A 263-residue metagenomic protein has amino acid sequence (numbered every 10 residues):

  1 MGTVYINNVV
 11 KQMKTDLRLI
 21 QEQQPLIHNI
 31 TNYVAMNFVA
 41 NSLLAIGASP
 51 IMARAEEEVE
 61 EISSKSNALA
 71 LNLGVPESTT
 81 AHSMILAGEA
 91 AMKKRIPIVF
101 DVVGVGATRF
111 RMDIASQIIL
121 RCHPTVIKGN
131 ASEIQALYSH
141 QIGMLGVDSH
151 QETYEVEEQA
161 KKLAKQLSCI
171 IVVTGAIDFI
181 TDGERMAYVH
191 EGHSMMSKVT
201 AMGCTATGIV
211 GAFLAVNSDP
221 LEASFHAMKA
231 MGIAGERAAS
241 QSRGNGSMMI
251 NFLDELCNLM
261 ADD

Functional and structural regions predicted by a protein language model:
M1-S49: Glycine-rich phosphate/adenosyl-contacting loop at the front of the ribokinase-like
Y5-R18, C169-E191, D263: Acidic-glycine-rich active-site phosphate/pyrophosphate-binding loop
N8-K11, I233-D263: Charged C-terminal helix
N72, T80-G129: Glycine/small-residue-rich loop that forms an oxyanion/phosphate-binding "nest" at active or ligand-binding sites
M112-M186: Conserved phosphate/ATP/ADP-binding segment of small-molecule kinases
A136, T200-K229: Short, small-residue alpha-helix embedded
Q159-A164, P220-G235, L253: Short, well-structured alpha-helical segments that form the helix of a local strand-helix-strand
K161, V189-T200: Short pre-catalytic strand/loop immediately N-terminal to key active-site residues, enriched for Gly-Thr
